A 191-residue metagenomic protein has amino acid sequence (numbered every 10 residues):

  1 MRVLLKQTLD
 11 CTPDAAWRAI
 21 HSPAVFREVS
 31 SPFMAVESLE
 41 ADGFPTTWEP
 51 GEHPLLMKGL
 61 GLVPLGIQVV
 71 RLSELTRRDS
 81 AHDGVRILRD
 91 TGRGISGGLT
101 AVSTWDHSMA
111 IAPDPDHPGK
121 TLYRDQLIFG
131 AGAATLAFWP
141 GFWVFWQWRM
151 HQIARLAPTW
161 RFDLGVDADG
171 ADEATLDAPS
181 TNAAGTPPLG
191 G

Functional and structural regions predicted by a protein language model:
M1-P50, L189: Hydrophobic ligand-binding cavity/cleft-lining segments
R2-L4, L65-R71, V102-S108: Short, surface-exposed coil-to-beta transition loops
D10-D14, L60-L62, L75-S80, D114-D116 (+1 more regions): Generic structural motif
H21, A35, I95, G130 (+1 more regions): Charged, amphipathic alpha-helical interaction segments
S38-S96: Glycine-rich portal/gate segments that line the openings of hydrophobic small-molecule binding cavities
H82-V144: Beta-strand/loop substructures that line and gate deep hydrophobic ligand-binding cavities in soluble
L122, I128-D177, N182: A conserved amphipathic terminal alpha-helix motif
P179-G191: Actinobacteria-biased recognition of intrinsically disordered, low-complexity terminal regions
